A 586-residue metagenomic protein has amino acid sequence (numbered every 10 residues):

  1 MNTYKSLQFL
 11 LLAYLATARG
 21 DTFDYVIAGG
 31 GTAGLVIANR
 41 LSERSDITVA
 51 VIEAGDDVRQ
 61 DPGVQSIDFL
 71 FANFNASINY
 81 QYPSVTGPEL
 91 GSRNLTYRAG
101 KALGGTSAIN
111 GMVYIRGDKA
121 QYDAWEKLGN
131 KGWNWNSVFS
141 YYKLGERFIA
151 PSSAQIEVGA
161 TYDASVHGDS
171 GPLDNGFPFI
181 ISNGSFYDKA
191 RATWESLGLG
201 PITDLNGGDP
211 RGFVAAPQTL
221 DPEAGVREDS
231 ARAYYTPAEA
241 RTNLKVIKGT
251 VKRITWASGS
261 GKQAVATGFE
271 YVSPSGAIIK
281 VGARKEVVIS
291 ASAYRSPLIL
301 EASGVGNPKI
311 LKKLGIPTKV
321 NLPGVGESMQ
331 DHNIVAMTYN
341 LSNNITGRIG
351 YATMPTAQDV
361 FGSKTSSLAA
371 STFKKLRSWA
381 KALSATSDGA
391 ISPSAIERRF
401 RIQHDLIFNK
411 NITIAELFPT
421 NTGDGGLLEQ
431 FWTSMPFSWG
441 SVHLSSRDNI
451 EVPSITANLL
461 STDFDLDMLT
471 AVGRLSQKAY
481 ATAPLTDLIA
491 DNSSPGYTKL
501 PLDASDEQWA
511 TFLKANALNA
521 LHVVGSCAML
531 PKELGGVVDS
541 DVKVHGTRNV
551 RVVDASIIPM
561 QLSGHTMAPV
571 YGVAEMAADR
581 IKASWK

Functional and structural regions predicted by a protein language model:
M1-G20, V288: Fungal secretory targeting signals
A16-G145, I149-S152, N321-L322, H332 (+1 more regions): N-terminal glycine-rich phosphate/pyrophosphate-binding loop and immediately adjacent elements
R19-E53, K101-A102, T106-S107, N243-K252 (+3 more regions): C-terminal structured subdomain/cap of oxidoreductase catalytic cores
S84-G91, E270-A277, P355-A357, N421 (+2 more regions): Short acidic, glycine-rich loop/turn motifs
T96-G104, R116-Q121, A164-D174, P210-A216 (+4 more regions): Surface-exposed beta-strand-to-loop junctions that form interaction patches on eukaryotic regulatory domains
E126-A257, A266: Conserved redox-cofactor binding core of oxidoreductases
Q155, G168, P297, N307-G423 (+4 more regions): Mid-to-C-terminal "cap/lid" subdomains and adjacent gly/pro-rich loops that border and regulate access to redox
E157, T486-T498: Short, glycine/acidic-rich hinge or "gate" loops at secondary-structure transitions that mediate conformational
